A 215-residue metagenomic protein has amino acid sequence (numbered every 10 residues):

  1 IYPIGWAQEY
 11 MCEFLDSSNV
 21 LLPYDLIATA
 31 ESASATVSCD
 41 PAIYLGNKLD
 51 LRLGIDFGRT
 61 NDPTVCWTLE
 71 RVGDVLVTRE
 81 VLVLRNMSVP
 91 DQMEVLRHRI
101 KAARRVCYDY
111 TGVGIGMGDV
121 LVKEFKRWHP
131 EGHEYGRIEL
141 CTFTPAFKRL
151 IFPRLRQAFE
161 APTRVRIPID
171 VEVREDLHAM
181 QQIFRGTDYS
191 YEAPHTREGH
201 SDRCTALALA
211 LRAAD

Functional and structural regions predicted by a protein language model:
I1-I55: ATPase catalytic-site recognition across NTP-hydrolyzing enzymes
A7-E13, L21-T29, A42, D109 (+2 more regions): Short coil/turn segments at secondary-structure boundaries
Y10, C66, L155, A206: A residue-level signal for conserved active-site and pocket-lining positions in enzyme catalytic cores
F14, A28-E31, F57-N61, E70 (+2 more regions): Short, flexible loop/turn elements at secondary-structure junctions
L45-R71: Gly/Thr-rich phosphate-binding beta-strand-loop-beta motif of the actin/hexokinase/Hsp70
I55, A179-D215: Charge-patterned, long linear interaction tracts outside catalytic cores
V65, D91-V95, D202-T205: Well-ordered alpha-helical segments embedded in enzymatic catalytic cores
V72-D188: Mg2+-dependent endonuclease catalytic cores in nucleic-acid-processing enzymes, primarily RNase H-like
